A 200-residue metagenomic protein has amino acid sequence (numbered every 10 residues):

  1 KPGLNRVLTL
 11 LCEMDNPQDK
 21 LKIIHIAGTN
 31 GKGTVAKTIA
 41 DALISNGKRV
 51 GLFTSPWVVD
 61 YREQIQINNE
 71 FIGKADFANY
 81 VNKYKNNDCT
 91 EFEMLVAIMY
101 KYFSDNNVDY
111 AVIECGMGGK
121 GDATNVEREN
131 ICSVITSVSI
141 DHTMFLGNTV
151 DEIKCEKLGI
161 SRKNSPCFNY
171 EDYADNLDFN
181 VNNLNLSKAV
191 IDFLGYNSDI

Functional and structural regions predicted by a protein language model:
L4, L11-C12, P17-D19, A42-R128 (+4 more regions): ATP-dependent carboxylate-amine ligase catalytic core
I24-I26: Hydrophobic anchor at the beta1->P-loop junction of P-loop NTPases
T29, V50, V112, T136 (+2 more regions): Residue-level signal for inorganic ion chemistry
K32: Catalytic cores of secreted/periplasmic lytic hydrolases that degrade extracellular macromolecules
V35-T38: Hydrophobic positions on the alpha1 helix immediately C-terminal to the Walker A/P-loop
E93-D105, R128-I140, D175-I200: A conserved, hydrophobic alpha-helical segment in the catalytic core of large ATP/adenylate-utilizing enzymes
C132-S137, S161-Y170: Conserved beta-strand/loop subsegment of P-loop NTPase cores
K154-R162: Membrane-proximal helix-turn-helix segments that form the acceptor-binding/catalytic region of lipid-linked
